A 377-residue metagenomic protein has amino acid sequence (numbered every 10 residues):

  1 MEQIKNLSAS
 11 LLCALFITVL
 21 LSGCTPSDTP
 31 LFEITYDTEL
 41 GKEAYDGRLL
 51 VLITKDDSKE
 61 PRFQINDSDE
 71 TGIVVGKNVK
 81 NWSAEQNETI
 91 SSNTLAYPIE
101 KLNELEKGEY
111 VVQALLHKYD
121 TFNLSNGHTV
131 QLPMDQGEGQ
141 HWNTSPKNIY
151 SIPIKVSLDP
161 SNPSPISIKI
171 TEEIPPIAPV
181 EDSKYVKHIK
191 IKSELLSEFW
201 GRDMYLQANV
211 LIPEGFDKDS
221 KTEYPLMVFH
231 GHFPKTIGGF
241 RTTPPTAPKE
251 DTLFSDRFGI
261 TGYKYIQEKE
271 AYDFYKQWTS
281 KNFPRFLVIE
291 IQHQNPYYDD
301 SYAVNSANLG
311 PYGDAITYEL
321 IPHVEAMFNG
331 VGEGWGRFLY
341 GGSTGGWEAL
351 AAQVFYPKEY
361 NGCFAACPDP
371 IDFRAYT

Functional and structural regions predicted by a protein language model:
E2-L12: Bacterial N-terminal signal peptides that target proteins for export
E2-Q3, I34-Y36, Q86, K192-E194: Short secondary-structure boundary micro-motifs
A14-T18: Alpha-helical transmembrane segments
L21-G23: C-terminal motif of bacterial Sec signal peptides marking the signal peptidase cleavage site
D28-Y36, K42-L49, D203-N209: Contiguous beta-strand segments within globular domains
R48, T54-K55: Post-signal-peptide N-terminal segment of Sec-exported extracytoplasmic proteins
K55-L95, E100-T377: Non-catalytic cap/lid and distal C-terminal segments of serine-dependent acyl enzymes
